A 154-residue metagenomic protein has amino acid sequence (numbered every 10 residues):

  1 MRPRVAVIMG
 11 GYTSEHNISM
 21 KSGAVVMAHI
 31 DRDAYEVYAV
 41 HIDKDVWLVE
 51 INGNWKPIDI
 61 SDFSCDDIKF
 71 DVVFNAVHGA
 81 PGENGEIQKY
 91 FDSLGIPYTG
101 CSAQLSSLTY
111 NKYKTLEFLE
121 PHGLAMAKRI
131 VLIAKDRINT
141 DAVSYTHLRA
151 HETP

Functional and structural regions predicted by a protein language model:
M1-Q104, L108-Y110, K114, P121 (+1 more regions): ATP-binding N-terminal substructure of ATP-dependent carboxylate-amine bond-forming enzymes
E117, S144-Y145: Short, surface-exposed amphipathic charged segments that create phosphate/polyanion-binding patches used for binding
M126: Rossmann-fold dehydrogenase core element
H147-P154: Single conserved hydrophobic/aromatic residue that forms the stacking wall/gate of nucleotide- or nucleobase-binding
